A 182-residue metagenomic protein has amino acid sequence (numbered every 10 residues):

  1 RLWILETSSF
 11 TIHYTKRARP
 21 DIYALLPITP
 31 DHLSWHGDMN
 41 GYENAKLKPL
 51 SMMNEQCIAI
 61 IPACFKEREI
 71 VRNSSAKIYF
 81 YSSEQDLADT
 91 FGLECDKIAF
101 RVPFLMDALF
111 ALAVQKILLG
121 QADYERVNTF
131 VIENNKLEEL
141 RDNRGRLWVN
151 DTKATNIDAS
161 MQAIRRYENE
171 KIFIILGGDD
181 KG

Functional and structural regions predicted by a protein language model:
L2-S74, Y79-A99: Flexible active-site lid/hinge loop adjacent to a nucleotide/diphosphate and Mg2+-phosphate binding pocket
K97-G182: Nucleotide phosphate-binding/pyrophosphate-handling subdomain across enzymes that bind or process nucleotide phosphates
